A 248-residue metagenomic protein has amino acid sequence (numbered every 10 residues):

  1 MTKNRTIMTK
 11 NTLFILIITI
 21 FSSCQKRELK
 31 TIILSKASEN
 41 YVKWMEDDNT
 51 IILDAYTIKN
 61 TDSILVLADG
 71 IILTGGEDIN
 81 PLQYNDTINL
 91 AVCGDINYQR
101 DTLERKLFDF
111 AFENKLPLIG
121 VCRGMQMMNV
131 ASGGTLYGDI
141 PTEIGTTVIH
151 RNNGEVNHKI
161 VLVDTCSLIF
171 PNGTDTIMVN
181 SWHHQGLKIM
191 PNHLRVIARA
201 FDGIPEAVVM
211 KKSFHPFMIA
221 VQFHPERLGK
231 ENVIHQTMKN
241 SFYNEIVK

Functional and structural regions predicted by a protein language model:
T2-R5, K10-T12, S23-V121, N129-Y137 (+6 more regions): N-terminal beta1-alpha1 cap of cysteine-dependent amidohydrolase-like domains
L13-T19: Hydrophobic alpha-helical targeting segments used for export or membrane insertion
F21-S22, M178: Coiled-coil-like amphipathic alpha-helices with heptad-repeat character
G124: Conserved SAM-binding loop
P171-N180: Alpha/beta hydrolase fold serine-hydrolase catalytic domain that processes acyl esters and thioesters
S181-H184, K188: A glycine-rich beta-turn/hairpin centered on an aromatic-Pro dipeptide
F214-F217: C-terminal closing repeat unit and adjoining cap/tail of repeat-based domains
I219-F223: Active-site-proximal beta-strand elements of phosphoester/diester hydrolases
